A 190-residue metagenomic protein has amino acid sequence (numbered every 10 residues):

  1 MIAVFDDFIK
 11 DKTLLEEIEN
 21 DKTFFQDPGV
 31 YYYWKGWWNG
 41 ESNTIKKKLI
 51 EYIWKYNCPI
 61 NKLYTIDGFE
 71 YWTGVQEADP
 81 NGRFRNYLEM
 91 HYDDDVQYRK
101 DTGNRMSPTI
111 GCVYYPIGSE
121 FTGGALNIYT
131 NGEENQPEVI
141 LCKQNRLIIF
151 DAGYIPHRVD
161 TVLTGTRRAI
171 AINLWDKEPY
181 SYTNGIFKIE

Functional and structural regions predicted by a protein language model:
M1-L88: Non-heme Fe(II)/2-oxoglutarate
T65-I170, W175-F187: Catalytic core of non-heme Fe(II) oxygenases with the double-stranded beta-helix
